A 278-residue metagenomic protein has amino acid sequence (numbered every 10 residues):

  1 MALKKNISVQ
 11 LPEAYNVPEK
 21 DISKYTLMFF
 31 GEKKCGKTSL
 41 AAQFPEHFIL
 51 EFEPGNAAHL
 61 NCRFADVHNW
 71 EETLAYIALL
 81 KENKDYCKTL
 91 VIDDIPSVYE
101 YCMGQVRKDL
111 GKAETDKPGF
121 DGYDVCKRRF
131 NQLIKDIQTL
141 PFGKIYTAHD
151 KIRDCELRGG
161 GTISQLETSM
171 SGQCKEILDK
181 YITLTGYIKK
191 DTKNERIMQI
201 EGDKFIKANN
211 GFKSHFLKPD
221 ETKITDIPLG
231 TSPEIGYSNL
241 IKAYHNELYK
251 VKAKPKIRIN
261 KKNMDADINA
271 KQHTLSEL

Functional and structural regions predicted by a protein language model:
M1-C35, Q43-F44, F48-L50, P54-G55 (+4 more regions): Interfaces that engage single-stranded nucleic acids at replication/repair/recombination sites
A2, P18-L27, H59-D66, T115-G122 (+1 more regions): Short, basic, glycine/proline-bearing loop/turn elements
D21, L80-D85, D136-P141: Conserved catalytic network of the ASCE P-loop NTPase/AAA+ motor domain
T38: Walker A/P-loop
A41-P45, G55-C62, D179: Short loop/helix-cap segments at secondary-structure boundaries that form the rim of catalytic
A57-P118: Conserved nucleotide-sensing/catalytic segment adjacent to the nucleotide-binding pocket in NTP-handling enzymes
P96-E176: P-loop NTPase motor core
K144-T222: Phosphate-binding/switch region of NTP-binding enzymes
